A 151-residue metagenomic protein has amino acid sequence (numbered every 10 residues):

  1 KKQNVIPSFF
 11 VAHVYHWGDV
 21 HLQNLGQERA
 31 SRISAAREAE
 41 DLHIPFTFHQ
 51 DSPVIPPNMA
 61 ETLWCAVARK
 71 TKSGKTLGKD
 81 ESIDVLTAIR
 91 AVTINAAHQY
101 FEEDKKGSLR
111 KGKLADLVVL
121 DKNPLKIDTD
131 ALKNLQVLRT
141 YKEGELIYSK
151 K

Functional and structural regions predicted by a protein language model:
K2-K126, D130, L135-E143: His/Asp/Glu-enriched, well-ordered alpha-helical/loop segment that forms or immediately abuts the divalent-metal
